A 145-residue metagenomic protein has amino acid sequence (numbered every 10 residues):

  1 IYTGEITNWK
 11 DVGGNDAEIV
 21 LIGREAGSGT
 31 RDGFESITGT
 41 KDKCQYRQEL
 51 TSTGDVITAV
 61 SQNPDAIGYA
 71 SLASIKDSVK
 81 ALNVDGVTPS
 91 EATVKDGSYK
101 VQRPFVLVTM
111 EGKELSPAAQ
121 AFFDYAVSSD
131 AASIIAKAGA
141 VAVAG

Functional and structural regions predicted by a protein language model:
I1-G145: Exported/periplasmic ABC-transporter solute-binding proteins
